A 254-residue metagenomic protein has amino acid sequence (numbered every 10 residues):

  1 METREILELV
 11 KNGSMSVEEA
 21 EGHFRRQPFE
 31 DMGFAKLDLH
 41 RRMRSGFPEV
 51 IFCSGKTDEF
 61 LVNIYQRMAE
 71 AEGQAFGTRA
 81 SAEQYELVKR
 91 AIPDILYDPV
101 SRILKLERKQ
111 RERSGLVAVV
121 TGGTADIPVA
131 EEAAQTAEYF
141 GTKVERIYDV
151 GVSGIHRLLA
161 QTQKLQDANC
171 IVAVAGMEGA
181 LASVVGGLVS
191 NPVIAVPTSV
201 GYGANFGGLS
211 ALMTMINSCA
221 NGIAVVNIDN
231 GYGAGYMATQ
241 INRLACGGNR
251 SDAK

Functional and structural regions predicted by a protein language model:
M1-S81, Y85-E86, R90-A91, I95: Long amphipathic alpha-helical segments
E59-L61, D126-E131, I155-H156, A175-V184 (+2 more regions): Short glycine/serine/threonine-rich phosphate/pyrophosphate-binding segments that cradle anionic phosphate groups
A91-P93, L188-V189, C219-N221: Short, structured coil segments at secondary-structure junctions
I103-K105, K143-K164, L209-S210, V226: Glycine-rich oxoanion-binding loops at beta->alpha junctions
S114-H156: Glycine-rich phosphate/diphosphate-binding loop of Rossmann-like nucleotide-binding domains
T121, A125, Q163-Q166, C170 (+2 more regions): C-terminal binding/interaction regions
A160-T198: Glycine-rich phosphate-binding loop
